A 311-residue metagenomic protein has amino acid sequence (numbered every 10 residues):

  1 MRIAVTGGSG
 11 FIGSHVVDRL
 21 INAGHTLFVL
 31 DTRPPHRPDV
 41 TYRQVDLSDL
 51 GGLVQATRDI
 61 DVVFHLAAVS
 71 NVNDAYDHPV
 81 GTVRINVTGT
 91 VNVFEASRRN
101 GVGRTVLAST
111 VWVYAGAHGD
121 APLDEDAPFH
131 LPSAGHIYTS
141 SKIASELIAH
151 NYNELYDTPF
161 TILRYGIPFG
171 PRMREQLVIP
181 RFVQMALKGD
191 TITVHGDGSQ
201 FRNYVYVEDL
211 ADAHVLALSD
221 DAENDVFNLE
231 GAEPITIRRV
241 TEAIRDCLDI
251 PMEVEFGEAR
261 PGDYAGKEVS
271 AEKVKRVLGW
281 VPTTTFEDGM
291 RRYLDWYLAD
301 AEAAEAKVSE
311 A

Functional and structural regions predicted by a protein language model:
I3-A23: N-terminal Rossmann NAD(P)H-binding glycine-rich loop of SDR-like oxidoreductase domains
T41-V62: Conserved Rossmann-fold cofactor-binding substructure of NAD(P)-dependent oxidoreductases
A67-S70, S109-T110: Conserved NAD(P)H cofactor-binding loop of Rossmann-fold oxidoreductase domains
D77, G81-N92, R99, G103-R104 (+3 more regions): Catalytic helix-loop patch of NAD(P)-dependent Rossmann-fold dehydrogenases
I143, T161, P168-R181, K188-D190 (+6 more regions): Glycine/proline-rich active-site loop of Rossmann-fold NAD(P)-dependent oxidoreductases
D197, N224-F227, I235-E242, D249-G266 (+2 more regions): C-terminal "lid/loop" region of Rossmann-like NAD(P)-dependent oxidoreductases
L210, H214, L229, V240 (+2 more regions): Non-catalytic, hydrophobic alpha-helical segments
F286-A311: Amphipathic terminal alpha-helices
